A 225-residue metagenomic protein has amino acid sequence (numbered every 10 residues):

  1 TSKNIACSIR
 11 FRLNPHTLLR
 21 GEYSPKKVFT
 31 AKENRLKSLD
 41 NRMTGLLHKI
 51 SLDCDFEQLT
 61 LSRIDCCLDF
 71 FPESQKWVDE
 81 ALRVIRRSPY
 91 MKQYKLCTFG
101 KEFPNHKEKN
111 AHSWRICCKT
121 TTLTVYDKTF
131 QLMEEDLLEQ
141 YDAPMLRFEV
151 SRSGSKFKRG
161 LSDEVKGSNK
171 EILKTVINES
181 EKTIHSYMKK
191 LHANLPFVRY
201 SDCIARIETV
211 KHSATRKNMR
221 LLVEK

Functional and structural regions predicted by a protein language model:
T1-V223: Structured, helix-rich domain cores that form ligand/interaction pockets
